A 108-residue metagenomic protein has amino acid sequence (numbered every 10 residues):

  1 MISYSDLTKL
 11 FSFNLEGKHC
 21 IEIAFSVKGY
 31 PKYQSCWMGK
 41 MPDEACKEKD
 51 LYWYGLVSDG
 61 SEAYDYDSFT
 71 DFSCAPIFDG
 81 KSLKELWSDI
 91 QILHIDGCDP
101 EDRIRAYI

Functional and structural regions predicted by a protein language model:
M1-F13: Short, basic/low-complexity N-terminal boundary segments at the transition from targeting/disordered tails
S3-D6, K47, Y52-W53, C74 (+2 more regions): Terminal low-complexity, poorly structured segments
K9, Y30, V57-D59, D71-C74: Short linear sequence elements within intrinsically disordered, low-complexity coil regions
L10-F13, K32, M41, Y54 (+2 more regions): Low-complexity, intrinsically disordered/propeptide-like segments
F13-G17, I108: Mixed-charge, low-complexity intrinsically disordered regions
L15, G29, Y33, S73-P76 (+1 more regions): Prokaryotic Sec-type signal peptides and long signal-anchor helices with extended Leu/Ile/Val-rich h-regions
E16-S58: Amphipathic, interaction-prone secondary-structure segments
G60-I108: Acidic, low-complexity intrinsically disordered segments
